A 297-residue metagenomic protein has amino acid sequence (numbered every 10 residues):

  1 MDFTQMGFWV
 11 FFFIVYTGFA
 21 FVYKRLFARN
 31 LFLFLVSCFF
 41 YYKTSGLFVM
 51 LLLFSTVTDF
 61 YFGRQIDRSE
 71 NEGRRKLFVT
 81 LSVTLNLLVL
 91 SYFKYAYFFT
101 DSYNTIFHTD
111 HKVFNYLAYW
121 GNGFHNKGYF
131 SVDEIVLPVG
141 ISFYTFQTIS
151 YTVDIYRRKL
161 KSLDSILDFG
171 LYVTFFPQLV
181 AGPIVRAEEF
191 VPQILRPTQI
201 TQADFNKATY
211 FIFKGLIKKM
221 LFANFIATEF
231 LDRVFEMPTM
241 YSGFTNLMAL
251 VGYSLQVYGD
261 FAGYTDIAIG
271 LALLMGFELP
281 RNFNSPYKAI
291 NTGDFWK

Functional and structural regions predicted by a protein language model:
M1-K297: Membrane-embedded transmembrane alpha-helical bundles that form the catalytic cores of multi-pass lipid-modifying
